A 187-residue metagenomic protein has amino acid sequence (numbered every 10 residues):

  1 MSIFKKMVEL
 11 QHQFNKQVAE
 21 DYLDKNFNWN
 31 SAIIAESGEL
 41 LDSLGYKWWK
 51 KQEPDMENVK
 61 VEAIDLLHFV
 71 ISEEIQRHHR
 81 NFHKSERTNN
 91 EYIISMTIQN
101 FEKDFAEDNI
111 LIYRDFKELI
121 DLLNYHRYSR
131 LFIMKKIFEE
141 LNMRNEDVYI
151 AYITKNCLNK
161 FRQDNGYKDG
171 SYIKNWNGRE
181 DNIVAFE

Functional and structural regions predicted by a protein language model:
M1-E187: Flexible "arm" and connector segments at domain edges
